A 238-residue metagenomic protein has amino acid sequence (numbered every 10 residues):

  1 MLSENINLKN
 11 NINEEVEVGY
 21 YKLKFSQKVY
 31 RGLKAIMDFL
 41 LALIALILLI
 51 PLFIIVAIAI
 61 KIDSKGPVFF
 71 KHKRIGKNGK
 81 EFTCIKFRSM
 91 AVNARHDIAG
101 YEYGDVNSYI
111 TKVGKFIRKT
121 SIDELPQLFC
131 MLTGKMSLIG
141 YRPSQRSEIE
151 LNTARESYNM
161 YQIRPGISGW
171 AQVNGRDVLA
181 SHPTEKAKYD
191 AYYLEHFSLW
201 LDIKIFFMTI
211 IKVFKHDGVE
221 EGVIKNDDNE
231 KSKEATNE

Functional and structural regions predicted by a protein language model:
M1-E4, L151, Y158, N237-E238: Soluble, non-transmembrane catalytic domains of enzymes that act on hydrophobic metabolites at membranes
S3, Y21-N93, C130, L199 (+1 more regions): A hydrophobic, helix-centered structural microdomain
I6-N13, F70-Y109, I167-K188: Short, glycine-rich, amphipathic interfacial segments at transmembrane boundaries or analogous
N10-S26: Juxtamembrane amphipathic/hinge helix adjacent to a transmembrane helix
Y21, F25, V29, D105-Y109 (+4 more regions): Residue-level signature of the cytosolic catalytic core of signaling kinases
V56, K71, A99, I139-Y141 (+3 more regions): Short, hydrophobic secondary-structure boundary micro-motifs
Y103-R164, F206-T209: A short, structured surface patch at a secondary-structure boundary
D190-L194: Acyl-group handling in specialized metabolite and lipid biosynthesis
